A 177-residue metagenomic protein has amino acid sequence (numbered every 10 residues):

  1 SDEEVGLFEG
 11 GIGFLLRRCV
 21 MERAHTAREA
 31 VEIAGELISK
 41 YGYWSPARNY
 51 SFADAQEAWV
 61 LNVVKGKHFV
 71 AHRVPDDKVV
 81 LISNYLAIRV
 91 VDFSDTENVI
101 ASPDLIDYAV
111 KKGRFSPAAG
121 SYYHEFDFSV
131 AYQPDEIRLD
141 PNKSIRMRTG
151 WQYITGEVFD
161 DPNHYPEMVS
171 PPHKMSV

Functional and structural regions predicted by a protein language model:
S1, V31, G35, A55-E57 (+2 more regions): C-terminus-biased signal that marks the final domain/tail of proteins
D2-V74, V79-L81, Y165, P171: Structured, non-membrane catalytic/scaffold regions adjacent to prosthetic-group chemistry
P75, L86-I88: Short, flexible helix-coil linker/hinge segments at the edges of structured domains or between repeats
